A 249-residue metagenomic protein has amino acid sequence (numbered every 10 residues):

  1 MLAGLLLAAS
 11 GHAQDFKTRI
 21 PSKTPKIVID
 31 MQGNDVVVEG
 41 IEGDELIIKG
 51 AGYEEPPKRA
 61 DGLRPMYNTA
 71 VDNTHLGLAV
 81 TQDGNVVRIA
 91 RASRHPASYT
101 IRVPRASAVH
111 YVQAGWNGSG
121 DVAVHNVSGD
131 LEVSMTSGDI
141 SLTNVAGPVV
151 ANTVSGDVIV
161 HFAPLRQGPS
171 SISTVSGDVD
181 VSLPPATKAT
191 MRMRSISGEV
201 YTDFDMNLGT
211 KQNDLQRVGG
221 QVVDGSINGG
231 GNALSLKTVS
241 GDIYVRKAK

Functional and structural regions predicted by a protein language model:
M1-A8: Bacterial N-terminal signal peptides
G11-D30, D35-S134, S141, P148-V150 (+3 more regions): Acidic (Asp/Glu) and glycine-rich low-complexity loops/linkers that are typically intrinsically disordered
P148-V154, I159: Histidine/lysine/aspartate-rich catalytic loop segments that bind and position anionic ligands
R166: Active-site-proximal loop/turn and secondary-structure-junction residues that shape catalytic pockets, frequently
D242-V245: Blade-level signature of beta-propeller repeat domains, shared across WD40, Kelch, NHL, RCC1 and BNR/Asp-box propellers
